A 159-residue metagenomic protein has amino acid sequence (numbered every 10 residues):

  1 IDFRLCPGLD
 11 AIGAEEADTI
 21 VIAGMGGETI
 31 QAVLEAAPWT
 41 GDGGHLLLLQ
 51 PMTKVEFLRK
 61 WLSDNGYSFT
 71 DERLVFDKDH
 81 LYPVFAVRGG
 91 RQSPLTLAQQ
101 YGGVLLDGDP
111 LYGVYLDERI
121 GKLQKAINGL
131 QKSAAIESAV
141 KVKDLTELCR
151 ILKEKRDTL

Functional and structural regions predicted by a protein language model:
I1-D18: S-adenosyl-L-methionine
L5-P7, P51, D71: Short loop/edge segments at beta-strand edges and connector loops that shape dinucleotide/nucleotide cofactor-binding
A11-A14, P38-T40, T158: Glycine-rich helix-loop-beta junction characteristic of Rossmann-like nucleotide cofactor-binding loops
E15-E35: Ordered, amphipathic secondary-structure segments that act as subunit-interaction surfaces in large macromolecular
A32, A37-G41, H45, K60-E72: Long, non-catalytic architectural segments outside compact domain cores
G41-V55: Conserved beta-strand signature within the Rossmann-like core of class I S-adenosyl-L-methionine
K54-L95: Active-site capping/gating segments
S93-L159: An accessory alpha-helical subdomain
